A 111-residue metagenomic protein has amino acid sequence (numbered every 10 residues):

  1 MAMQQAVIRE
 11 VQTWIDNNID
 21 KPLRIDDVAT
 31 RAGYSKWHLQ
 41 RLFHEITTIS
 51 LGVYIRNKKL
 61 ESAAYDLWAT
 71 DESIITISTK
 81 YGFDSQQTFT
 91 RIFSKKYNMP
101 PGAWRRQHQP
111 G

Functional and structural regions predicted by a protein language model:
M1-A6, T13, R91-G111: …primarily DNA-binding HTH/wHTH and HhH modules…
Q4, I8, A32, G52: Residue-level marker of regulatory loop/turn positions in helix-turn-helix DNA-binding domains and in histidine
R9-D26, E45-Y81, Q107-G111: Terminal helix-turn-helix DNA-binding modules in bacterial transcription factors
A32-G33, Y81-G82: Core residues of bacterial helix-turn-helix
K36-W37, S85-Q87: The DNA-contacting recognition helix of HTH DNA-binding domains and analogous helical DNA-recognition elements
A63, Q86, Y97: Short Asp/Glu-rich motifs
